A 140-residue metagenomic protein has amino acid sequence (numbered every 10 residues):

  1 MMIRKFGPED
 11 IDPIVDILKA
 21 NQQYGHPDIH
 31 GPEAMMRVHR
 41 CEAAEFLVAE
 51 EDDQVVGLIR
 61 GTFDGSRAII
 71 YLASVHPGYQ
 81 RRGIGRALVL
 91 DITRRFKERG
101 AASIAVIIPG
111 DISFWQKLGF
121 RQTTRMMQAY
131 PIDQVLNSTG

Functional and structural regions predicted by a protein language model:
M1-I14: A short beta-loop-alpha structural element at the N-terminal edge of CoA-dependent acyl/N-acetyltransferase catalytic
I11, V15-Q22, M35-H39, W115: Hydrophobic alpha-helical core bundles mediating ligand binding, dimerization, or RNAP-core interactions
Y24-V48: Active-site rim helix/loop that mediates acceptor-substrate recognition in acyltransferases
V48, Q54-T62, I69-S74: Conserved beta-strand in the GNAT
A73-Q80, G110: A short, internal acetyl-CoA/4′-phosphopantetheine-binding micro-motif in the GNAT/acyltransferase core
Y79, G83-D91: Conserved acetyl-CoA pyrophosphate-binding loop and the N-cap/start of the following alpha-helix in GNAT-like
R86, E98, A102, P109-I132: Conserved active-site alpha-helix within GNAT-family acetyltransferase domains
